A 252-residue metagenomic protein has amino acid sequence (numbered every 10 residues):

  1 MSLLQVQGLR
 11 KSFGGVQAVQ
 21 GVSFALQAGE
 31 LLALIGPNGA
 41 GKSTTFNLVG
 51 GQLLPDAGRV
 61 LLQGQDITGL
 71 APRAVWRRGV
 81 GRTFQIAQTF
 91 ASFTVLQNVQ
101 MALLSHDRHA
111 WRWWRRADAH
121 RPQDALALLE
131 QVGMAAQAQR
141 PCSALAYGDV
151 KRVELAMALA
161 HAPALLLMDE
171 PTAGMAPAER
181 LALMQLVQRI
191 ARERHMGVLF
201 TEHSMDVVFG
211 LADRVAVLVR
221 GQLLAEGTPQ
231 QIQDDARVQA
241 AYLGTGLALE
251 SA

Functional and structural regions predicted by a protein language model:
S2-A252: Glycine-rich phosphate-binding loops of nucleotide-dependent enzymes
